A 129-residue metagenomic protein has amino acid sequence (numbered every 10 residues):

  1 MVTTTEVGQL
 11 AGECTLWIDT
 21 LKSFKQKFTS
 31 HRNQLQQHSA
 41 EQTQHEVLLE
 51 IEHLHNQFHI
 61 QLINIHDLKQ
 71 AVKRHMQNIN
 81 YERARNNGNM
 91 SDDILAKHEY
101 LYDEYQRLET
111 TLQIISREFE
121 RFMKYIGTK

Functional and structural regions predicted by a protein language model:
M1-K129: Charge-rich amphipathic alpha-helical interaction elements
